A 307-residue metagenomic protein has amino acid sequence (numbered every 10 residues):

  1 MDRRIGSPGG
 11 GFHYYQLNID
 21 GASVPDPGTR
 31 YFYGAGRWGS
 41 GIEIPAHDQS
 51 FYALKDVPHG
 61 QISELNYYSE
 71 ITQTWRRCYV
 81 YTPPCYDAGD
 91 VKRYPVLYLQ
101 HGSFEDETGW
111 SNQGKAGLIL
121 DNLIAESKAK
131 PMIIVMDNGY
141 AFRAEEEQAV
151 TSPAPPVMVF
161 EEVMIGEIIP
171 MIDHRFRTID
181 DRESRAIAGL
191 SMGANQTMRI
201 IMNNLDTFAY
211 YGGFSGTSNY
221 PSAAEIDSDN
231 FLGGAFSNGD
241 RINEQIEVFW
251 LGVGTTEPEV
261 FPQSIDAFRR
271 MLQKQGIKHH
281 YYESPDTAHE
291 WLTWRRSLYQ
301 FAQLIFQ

Functional and structural regions predicted by a protein language model:
M1-Q307: Non-catalytic cap/lid and distal C-terminal segments of serine-dependent acyl enzymes
